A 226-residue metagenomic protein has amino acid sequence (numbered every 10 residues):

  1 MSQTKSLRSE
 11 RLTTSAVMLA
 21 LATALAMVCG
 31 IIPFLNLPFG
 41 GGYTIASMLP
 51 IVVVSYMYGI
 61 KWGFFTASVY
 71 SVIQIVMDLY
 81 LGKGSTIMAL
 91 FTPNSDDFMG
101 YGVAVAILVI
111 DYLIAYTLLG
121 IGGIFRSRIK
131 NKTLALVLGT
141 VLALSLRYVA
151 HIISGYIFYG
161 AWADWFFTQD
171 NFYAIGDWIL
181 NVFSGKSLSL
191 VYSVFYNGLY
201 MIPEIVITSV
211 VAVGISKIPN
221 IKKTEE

Functional and structural regions predicted by a protein language model:
M1-E226: Loop-helix junctions at membrane interfaces
